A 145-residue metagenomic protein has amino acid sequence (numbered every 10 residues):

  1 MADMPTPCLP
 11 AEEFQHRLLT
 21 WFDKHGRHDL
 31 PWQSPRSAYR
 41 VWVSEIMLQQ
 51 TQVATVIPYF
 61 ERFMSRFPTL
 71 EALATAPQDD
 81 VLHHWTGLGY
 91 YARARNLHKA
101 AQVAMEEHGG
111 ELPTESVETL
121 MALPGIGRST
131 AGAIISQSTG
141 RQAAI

Functional and structural regions predicted by a protein language model:
A2-D3, C8-P10, H16-I145: Catalytic cores of DNA base-excision repair glycosylases
